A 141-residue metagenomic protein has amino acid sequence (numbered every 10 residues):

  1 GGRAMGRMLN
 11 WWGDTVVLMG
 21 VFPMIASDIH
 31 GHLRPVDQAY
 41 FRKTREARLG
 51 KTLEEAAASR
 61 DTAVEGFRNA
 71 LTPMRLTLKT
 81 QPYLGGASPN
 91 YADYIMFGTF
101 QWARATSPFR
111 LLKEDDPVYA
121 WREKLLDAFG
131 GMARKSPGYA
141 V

Functional and structural regions predicted by a protein language model:
G1-A39: GST-like domain detector, emphasizing the conserved glutathione-binding G-site in the N-terminal thioredoxin-like
R7, A58-R60, V64, R68 (+4 more regions): Domain-level signature for proteins that mediate thiol-based redox and metal-cofactor handling
D14, L71-R75, L126: Structural signal for well-ordered, non-membrane alpha-helices
M24-R42, F109-L126: Short alpha-helical "patches" and their helix-cap loops
R45-Y83: A mid-sequence, solvent-exposed acidic-amphipathic segment
T80-Q81, F97, A128: Alpha-helix C-caps/helix-loop-beta hinges
L84-A105: GST superfamily/GST-like fold recognition
F100-V141: Long, positively charged, glycine-interspersed low-complexity recognition regions
